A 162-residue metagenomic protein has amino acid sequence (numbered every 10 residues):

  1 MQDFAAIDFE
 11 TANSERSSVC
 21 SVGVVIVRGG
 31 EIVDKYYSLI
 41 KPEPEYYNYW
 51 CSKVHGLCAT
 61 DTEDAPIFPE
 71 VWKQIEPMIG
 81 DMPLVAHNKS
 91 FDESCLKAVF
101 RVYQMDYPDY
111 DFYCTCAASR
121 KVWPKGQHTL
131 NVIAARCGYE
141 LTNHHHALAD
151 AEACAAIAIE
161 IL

Functional and structural regions predicted by a protein language model:
M1-D109, P124, H128-H145: Conserved non-catalytic scaffold segment of RNase H-like nuclease domains
T11-N13, A117, A153: Short, glycine/acidic-enriched loop or turn micro-motifs at the edges of active sites
L96, A118, C154-A158: Buried hydrophobic packing segments
D106-S119: Conserved beta-strand -> loop -> alpha-helix junction used to position metal-binding or nucleic-acid-contacting
W123-K125, I161-L162: Short helix-capping/linker segments at secondary-structure and domain boundaries
H146-E160: Acidic, divalent-metal-coordinating active-site segment for phosphoryl/phosphodiester hydrolysis, typified by short
